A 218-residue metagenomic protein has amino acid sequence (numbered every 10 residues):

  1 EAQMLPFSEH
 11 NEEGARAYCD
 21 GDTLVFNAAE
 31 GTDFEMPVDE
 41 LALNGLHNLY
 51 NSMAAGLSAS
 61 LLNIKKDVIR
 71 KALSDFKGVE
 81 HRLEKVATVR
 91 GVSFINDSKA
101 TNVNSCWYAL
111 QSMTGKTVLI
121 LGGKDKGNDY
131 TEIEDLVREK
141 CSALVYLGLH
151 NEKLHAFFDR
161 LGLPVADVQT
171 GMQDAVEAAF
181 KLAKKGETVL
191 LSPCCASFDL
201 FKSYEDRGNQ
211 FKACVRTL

Functional and structural regions predicted by a protein language model:
E1-Q3, A59, E177, D199 (+1 more regions): Phosphate-binding loop of NTP-binding sites
E1-V38, V79-R82, V86: Extended acidic/charged loop-beta regions that coordinate divalent cations and stabilize anionic phosphate/carboxylate
E9, G122-K124, L147-L149: Cofactor-binding loop segments of dinucleotide-utilizing enzymes, especially the Rossmann-like FAD- and NAD(P)+-binding
V38-C141: Nucleotide phosphate-binding/pyrophosphate-handling subdomain across enzymes that bind or process nucleotide phosphates
T131-E187: C-terminal helical cap/extension that packs against the catalytic core of soluble nucleotide-cofactor enzymes
L190-C194: Short beta-strands and strand-loop turn motifs
F201-Y204: Short, solvent-exposed loop/turn segments at secondary-structure boundaries
